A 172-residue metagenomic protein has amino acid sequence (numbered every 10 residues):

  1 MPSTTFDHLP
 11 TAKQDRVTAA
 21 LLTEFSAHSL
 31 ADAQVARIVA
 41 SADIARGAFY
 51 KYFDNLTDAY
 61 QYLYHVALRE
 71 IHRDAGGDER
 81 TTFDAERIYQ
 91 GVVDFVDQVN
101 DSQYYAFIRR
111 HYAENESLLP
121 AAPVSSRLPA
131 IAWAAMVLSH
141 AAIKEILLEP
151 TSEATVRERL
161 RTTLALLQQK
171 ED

Functional and structural regions predicted by a protein language model:
M1-E24, R37: Basic, helix-initiating cap at the start of DNA-binding domains
A12, A19-T23, A27, S41 (+1 more regions): Alpha-helical structural segments
R16, F53, T57-E70, A106-N115: Alpha-helical DNA-contacting segments of helix-turn-helix folds
A31-R37: Ser/Thr-centered, proline-biased regulatory motifs and S/T-rich low-complexity segments located at helix/coil boundaries
D43-F53: Short hydrophobic/aromatic patch on the recognition helix
A75-E79, A106, I146-P150: Secondary-structure edge/capping motif, primarily at the C-terminal ends of alpha-helices and the immediately following
G76-D101: Hydrophobic alpha-helical connector segments
A122-D172: Hydrophobic/aromatic-rich alpha-helical bundle segments in the mid-to-C-terminal region
